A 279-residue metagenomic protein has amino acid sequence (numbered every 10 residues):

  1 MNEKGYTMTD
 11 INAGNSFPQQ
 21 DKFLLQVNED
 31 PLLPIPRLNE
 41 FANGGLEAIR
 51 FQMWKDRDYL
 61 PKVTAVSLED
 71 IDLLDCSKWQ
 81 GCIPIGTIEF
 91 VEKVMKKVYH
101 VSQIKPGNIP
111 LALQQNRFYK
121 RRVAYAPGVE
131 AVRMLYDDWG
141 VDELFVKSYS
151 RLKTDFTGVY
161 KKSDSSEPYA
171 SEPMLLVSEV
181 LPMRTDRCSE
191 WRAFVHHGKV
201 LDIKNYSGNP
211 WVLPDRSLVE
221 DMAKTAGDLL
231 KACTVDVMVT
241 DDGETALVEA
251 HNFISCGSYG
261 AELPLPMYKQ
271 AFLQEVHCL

Functional and structural regions predicted by a protein language model:
N2, T7-S16, L24-G45, F51-T225: Active-site nucleotide/adenylate-binding loops and adjacent lid/helix of ATP-dependent enzymes
M8, T240-L279: C-terminal active-site "lid" helix and adjoining low-complexity regulatory extension at the edge of ATP-using catalytic
D21: Nucleotide donor/acceptor-binding cores
S178, V235, V248: Active-site flanking residues adjacent to catalytic metal/cofactor-binding acidic residues
D215, D236, E262-L263: Poly-acidic low-complexity segments
L230-D241: A short glycine-rich, hydrophobically flanked beta-strand micro-motif that places a catalytic Asp/Glu for divalent metal
